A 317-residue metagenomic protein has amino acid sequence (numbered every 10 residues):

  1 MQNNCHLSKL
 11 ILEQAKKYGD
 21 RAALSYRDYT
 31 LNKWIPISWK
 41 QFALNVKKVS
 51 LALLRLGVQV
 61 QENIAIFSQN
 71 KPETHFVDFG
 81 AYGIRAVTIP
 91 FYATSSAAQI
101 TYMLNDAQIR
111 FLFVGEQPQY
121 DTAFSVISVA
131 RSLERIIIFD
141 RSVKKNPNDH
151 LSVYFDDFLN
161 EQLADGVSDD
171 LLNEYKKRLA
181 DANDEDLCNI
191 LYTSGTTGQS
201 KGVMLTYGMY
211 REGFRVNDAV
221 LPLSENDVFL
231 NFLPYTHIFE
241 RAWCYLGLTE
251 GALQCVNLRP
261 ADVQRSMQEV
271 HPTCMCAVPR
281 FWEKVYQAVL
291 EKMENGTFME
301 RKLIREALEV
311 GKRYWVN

Functional and structural regions predicted by a protein language model:
M1-C5, Y120, P147-L187: Flexible, low-complexity linker/hinge segments
Q2-S25, L44: A short N-terminal helical cap/helix-turn-helix that marks the beginning of AMP-binding/adenylate-forming
G19-A22, I138, D165-Y192, Q199 (+1 more regions): Conserved pre-ATP/AMP-binding loop-to-beta segment of ANL
L24-K71, D78-F79, S96-T101, Y154-D157 (+1 more regions): Conserved AMP-binding/adenylate-forming core of the ANL superfamily
P36-W39, C188-F214: Conserved AMP-binding A3 loop
L51, L56, G83-Q162: Structural core segment of the AMP-binding/adenylate-forming
E62-N63, Q69-I89, A93-A97, N105-F111 (+2 more regions): A short helix-loop-beta submotif of the ANL/AMP-binding
R211-V228, Y235-N317: Conserved AMP-binding/adenylation subdomain of ANL enzymes
